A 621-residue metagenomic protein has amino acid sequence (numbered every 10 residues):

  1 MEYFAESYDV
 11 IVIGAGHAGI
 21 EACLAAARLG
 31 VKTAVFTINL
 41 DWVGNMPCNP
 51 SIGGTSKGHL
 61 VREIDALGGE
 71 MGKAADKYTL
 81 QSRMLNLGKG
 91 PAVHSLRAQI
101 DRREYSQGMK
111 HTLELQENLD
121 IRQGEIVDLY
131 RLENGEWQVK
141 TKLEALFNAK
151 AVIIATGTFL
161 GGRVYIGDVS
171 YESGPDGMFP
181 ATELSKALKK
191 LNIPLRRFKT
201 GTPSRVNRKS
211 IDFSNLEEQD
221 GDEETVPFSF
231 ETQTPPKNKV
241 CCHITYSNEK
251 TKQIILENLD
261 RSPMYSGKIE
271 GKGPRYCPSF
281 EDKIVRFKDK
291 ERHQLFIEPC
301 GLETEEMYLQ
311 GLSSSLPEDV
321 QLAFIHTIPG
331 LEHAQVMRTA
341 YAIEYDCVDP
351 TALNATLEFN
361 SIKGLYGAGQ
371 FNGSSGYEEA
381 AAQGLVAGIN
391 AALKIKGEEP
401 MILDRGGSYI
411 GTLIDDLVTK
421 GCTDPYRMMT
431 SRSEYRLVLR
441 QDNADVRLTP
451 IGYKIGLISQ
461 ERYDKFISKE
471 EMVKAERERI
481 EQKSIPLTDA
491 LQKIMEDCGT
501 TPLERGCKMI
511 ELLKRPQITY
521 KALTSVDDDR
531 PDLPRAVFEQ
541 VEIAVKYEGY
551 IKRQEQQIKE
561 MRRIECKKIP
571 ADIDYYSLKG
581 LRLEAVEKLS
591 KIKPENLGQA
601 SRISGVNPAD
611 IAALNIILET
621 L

Functional and structural regions predicted by a protein language model:
Y3, L24-L132, L143, A155-E172 (+4 more regions): Conserved N-terminal/central alpha/beta ligand/cofactor-binding core
F4-A18: Beta1/beta-strand and adjacent pyrophosphate-binding region of the FAD-binding site in flavoprotein oxidoreductases
E6, K142-A151: Core beta-strand elements of the Rossmann-like FAD/NAD(P) dinucleotide-binding domain in flavoenzyme oxidoreductases
K57, M84, K186-L322, T419-Q492 (+2 more regions): An anion/pyrophosphate-binding glycine-rich loop and adjacent beta-alpha core in soluble alpha-beta enzymes
A151, T156-L160, L316, P329: Glycine-/small-residue-rich beta->alpha transition segments that form the dinucleotide
Y308-S374, I402-D415, P534-K588, K593: A glycine-rich dinucleotide-binding beta-alpha-beta segment and adjacent secondary-structure elements that constitute
A380-M401: Internal hydrophobic alpha-helix adjacent to the cofactor/substrate pocket in enzyme cavities
R432, V438, T449-A612, I616-L621: Extended, charge-enriched "interface" segments that sit outside catalytic cores
